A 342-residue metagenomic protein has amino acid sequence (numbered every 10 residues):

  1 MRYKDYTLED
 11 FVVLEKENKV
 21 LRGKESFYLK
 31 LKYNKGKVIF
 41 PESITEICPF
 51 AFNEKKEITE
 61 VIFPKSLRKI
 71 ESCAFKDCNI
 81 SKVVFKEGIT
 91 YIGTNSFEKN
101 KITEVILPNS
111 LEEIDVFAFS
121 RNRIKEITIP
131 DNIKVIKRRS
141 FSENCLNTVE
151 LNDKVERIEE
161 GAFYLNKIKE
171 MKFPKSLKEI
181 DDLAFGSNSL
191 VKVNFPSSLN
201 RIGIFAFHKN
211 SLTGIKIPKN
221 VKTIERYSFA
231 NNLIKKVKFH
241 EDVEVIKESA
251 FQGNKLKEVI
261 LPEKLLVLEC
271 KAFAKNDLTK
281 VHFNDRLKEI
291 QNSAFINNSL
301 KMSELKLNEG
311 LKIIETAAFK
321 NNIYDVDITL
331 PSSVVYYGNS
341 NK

Functional and structural regions predicted by a protein language model:
M1-K19, L31-E46, K56-K69, C78-Y91 (+11 more regions): Structural signature of tandem-repeat unit edges
V20-L21, F319: Bulky hydrophobic/aromatic "packing anchor" residues in well-ordered structure
G23-L31: Eukaryote-biased recognition of intrinsically disordered, low-complexity regulatory segments
C48-A51, E71-A74, G93-S96, D115-A118 (+10 more regions): Consensus positions within tandem repeat domains that build extended binding/scaffold surfaces
Y336-K342: Short amphipathic alpha-helical segments
